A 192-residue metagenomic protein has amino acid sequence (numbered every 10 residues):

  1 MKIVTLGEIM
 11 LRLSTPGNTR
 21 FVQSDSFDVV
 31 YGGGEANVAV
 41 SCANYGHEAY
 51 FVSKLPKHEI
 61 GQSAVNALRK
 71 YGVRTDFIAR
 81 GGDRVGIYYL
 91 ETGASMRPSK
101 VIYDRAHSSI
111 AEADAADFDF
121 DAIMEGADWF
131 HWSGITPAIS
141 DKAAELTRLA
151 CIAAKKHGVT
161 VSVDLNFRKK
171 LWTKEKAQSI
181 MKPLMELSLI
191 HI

Functional and structural regions predicted by a protein language model:
M1-R74, A113-A115: Glycine-rich phosphate/adenosyl-contacting loop at the front of the ribokinase-like
I9, I135, L165: Active-site metal-binding loops of divalent metal-dependent hydrolases
E48-G134: Conserved N-terminal subdomain of the carbohydrate kinase-like
I123-E125, K182-E186: A short, aliphatic-rich alpha-helical micro-motif
A144-L149, E175-K182: Charged helix-capping and loop-helix junction motifs
K156-V159: A short helix->loop->beta-strand "cap" motif at the edges of active sites that frequently abuts
V161-V163: Hydrophobic faces of well-ordered beta-strands that scaffold small-molecule active sites in alpha/beta enzyme cores
I190-I192: Conserved small/polar residues in nucleotide/adenosyl-binding loops
